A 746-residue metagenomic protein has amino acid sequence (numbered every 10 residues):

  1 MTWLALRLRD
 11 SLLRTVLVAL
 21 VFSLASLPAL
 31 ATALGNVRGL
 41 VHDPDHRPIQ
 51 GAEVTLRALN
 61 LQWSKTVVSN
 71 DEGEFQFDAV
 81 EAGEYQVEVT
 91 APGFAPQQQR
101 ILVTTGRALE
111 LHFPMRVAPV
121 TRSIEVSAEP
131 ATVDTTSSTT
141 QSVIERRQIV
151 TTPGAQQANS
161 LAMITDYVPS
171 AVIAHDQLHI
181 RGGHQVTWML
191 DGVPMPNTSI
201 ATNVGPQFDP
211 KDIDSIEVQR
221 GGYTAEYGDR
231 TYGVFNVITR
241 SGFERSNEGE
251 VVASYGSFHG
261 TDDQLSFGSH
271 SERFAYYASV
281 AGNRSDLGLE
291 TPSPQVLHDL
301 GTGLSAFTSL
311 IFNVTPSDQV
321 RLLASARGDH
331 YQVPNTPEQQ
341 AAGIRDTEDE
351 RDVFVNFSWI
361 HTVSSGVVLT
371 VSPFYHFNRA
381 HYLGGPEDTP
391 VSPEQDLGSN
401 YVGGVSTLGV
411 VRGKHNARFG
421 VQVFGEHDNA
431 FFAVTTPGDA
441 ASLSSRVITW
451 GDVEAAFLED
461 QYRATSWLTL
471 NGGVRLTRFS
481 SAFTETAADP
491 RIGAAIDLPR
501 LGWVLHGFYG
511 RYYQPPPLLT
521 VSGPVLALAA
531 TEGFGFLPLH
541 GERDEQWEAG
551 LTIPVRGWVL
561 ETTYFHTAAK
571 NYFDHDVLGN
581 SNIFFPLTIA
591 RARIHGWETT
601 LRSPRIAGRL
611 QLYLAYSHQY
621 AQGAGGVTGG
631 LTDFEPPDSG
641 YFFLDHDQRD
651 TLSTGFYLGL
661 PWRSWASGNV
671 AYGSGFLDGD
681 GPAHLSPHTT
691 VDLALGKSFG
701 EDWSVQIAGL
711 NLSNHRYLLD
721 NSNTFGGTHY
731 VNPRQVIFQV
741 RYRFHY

Functional and structural regions predicted by a protein language model:
V18, L27-T139, A155, H179 (+1 more regions): Periplasm-facing N-terminal accessory domains of Gram-negative outer-membrane beta-barrel systems
D78, V193-R220, T308: Short acidic/polar hinge/loop motifs at secondary-structure boundaries that mediate gating or recognition
E110-F113, L161-I164, N203-P206, R230-V251 (+1 more regions): N-terminal periplasmic accessory domains that precede and gate Gram-negative outer-membrane beta-barrel machines
T136, T370-F374, N378-Y382, D497 (+7 more regions): Membrane-embedded beta-barrel scaffold of Gram-negative outer-membrane proteins
V150-N197, D214: Extracytoplasmic beta-strand/coil segments of soluble accessory domains associated with Gram-negative outer-membrane
Y255-R284, P294-H330, T347-V368, V411-G413: Transmembrane beta-barrel wall of Gram-negative outer-membrane proteins
R463-L470, Y564-A568, L587-G679: Gram-negative outer-membrane beta-barrel transporters
L677, G696-Y746: C-terminal beta-signal and adjacent terminal beta-strands/loops of Gram-negative outer-membrane beta-barrel proteins
